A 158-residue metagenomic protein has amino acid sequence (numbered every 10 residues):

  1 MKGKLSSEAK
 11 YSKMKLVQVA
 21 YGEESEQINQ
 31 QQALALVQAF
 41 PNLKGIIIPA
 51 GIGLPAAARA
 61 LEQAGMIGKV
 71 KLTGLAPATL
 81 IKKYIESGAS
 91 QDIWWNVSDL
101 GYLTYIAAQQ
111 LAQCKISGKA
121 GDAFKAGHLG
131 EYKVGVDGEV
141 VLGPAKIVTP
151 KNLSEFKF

Functional and structural regions predicted by a protein language model:
M1-F158: A residue-level marker of the well-folded mature domains of exported/periplasmic proteins
